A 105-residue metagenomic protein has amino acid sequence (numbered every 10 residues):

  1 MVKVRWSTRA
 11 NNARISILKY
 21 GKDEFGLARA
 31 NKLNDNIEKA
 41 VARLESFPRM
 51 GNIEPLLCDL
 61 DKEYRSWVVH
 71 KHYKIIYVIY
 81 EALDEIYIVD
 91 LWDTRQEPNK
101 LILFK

Functional and structural regions predicted by a protein language model:
M1-N36: Arg/Lys-rich, positively charged N-terminal/basic patches that mediate binding to nucleic acids
N11-N12, E38, K74, R95: Alpha-helix N-cap/helix-start and coil->helix boundary motif
L18, E38-E45: Structural signal for well-ordered, non-membrane alpha-helices
A42-V69: A short, surface-exposed loop/turn module that caps and links secondary-structure elements
V69-K105: Enriched for short, Lys/Arg-rich terminal
